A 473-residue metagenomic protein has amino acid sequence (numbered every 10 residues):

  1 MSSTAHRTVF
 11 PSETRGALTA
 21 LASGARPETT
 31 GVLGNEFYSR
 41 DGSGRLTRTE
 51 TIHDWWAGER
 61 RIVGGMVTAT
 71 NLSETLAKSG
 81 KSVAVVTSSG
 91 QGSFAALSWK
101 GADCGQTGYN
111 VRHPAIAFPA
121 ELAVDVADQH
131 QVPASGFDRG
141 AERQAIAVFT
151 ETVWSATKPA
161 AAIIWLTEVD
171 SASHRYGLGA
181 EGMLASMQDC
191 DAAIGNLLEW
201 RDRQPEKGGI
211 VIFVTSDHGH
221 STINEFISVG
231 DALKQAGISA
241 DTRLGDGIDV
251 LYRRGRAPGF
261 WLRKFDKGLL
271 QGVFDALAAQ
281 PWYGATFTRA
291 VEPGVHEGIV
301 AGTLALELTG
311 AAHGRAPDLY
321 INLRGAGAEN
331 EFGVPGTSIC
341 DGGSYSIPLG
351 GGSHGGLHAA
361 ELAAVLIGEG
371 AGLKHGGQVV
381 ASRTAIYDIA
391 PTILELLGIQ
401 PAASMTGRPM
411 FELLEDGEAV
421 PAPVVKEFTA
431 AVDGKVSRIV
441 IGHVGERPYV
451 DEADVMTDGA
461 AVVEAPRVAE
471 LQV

Functional and structural regions predicted by a protein language model:
M1, L21, L76, A160-T167 (+7 more regions): Beta-strand elements within well-structured catalytic alpha/beta cores of enzymes that handle phosphate/sulfate esters
M1, P11-E13, N35-G42, T47-R61 (+4 more regions): Secreted, luminal/periplasmic, and some membrane-associated catalytic domains that remodel anionic oxygen-ester
M1-V32, A84, G376: Short, structured active-site-proximal loop/turn typified by the sulfatase FGly-forming signature C/S-X-P-X-R
A25-G177, A278-W282, N330, V450-Q472: His/Asp/Glu-rich, glycine-adjacent segments that coordinate divalent cations and/or stabilize oxyanion chemistry on
S173-G179, G376-V379: Short acidic, glycine/proline-rich loop/turn micro-motifs
A236-F274, P348-P391, E395-L396, D416: Substrate-binding rim/cap in mid-to-C-terminal beta-strand-loop elements of soluble/periplasmic
G284-A316, V380-S382, D388, G398-A431: Polar, surface-exposed loop/tail segments that function as active-site lids or cofactor/substrate-recognition elements
D416-V473: Acidic, Ser/Thr-rich low-complexity intrinsically disordered segments
